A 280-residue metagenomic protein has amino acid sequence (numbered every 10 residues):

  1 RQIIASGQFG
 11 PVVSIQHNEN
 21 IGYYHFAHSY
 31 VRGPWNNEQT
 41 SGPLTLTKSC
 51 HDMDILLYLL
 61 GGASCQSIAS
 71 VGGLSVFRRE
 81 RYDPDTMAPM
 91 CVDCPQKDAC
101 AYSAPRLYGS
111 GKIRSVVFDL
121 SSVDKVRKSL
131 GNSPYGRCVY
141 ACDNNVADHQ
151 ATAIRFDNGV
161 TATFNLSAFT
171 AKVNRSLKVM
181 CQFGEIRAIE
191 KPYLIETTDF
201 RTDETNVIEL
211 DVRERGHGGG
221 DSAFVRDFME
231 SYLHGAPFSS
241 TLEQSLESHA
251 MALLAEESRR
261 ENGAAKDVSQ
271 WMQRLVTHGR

Functional and structural regions predicted by a protein language model:
R1-R137, N262: Predominantly a Rossmann-like dinucleotide-binding segment in NAD(P)-dependent oxidoreductases
A5-G7, Y58-G62, C142-N144, A153-R155 (+1 more regions): A general structural signal for short secondary-structure junctions and capping/turn motifs
F26-A27, G33, E38, G61 (+13 more regions): Generic signature of intrinsically disordered, low-complexity segments enriched in small/polar residues
L44, K48, N144, G220: Soluble or luminal CAZymes and related metallo-dependent hydrolases
L44, Y140, R213: Conserved short-loop catalytic and cofactor-binding motifs
G72-V76, V139-C142, S167, E243: Short, solvent-exposed loop/turn elements at beta->coil junctions and helix N-caps that rim active or binding pockets
V146-R280: C-terminal helical cap and adjacent loop that interface with cofactors, partners, or active-site loops
